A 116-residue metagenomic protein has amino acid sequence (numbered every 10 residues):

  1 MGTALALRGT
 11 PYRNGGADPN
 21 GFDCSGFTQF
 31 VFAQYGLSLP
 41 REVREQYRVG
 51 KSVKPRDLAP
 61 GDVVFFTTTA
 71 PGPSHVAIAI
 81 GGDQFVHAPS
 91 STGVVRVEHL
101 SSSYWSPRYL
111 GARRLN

Functional and structural regions predicted by a protein language model:
G2, L37, T67-S74, I80-N116: Aromatic- and glycine-rich peptidoglycan recognition patches
A6-P60: Catalytic cysteine-centered active-site loop
D23, S74-H75: Short loop/turn microsegments at loop-to-beta-strand junctions
